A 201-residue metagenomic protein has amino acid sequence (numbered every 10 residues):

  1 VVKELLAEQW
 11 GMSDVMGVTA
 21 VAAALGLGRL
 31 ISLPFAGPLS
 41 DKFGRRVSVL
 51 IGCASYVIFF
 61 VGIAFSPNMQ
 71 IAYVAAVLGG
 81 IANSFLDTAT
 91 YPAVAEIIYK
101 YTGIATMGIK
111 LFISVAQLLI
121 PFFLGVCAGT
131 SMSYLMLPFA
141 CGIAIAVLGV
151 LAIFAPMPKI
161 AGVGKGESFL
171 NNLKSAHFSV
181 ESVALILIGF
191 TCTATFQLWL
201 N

Functional and structural regions predicted by a protein language model:
L25-P34, L118: Residue-level signature of mid-helix packing/kink "hotspots" within the transmembrane helices of 12-pass Major
G26-L27, S114-V115, G189: Short hydrophobic/small-residue motifs within alpha-helical transmembrane segments of multi-pass transporter-like
I31-P67: Conserved MFS/SLC helix-loop-helix module at the cytosolic interface between two early adjacent transmembrane helices
Q70-A76, L185: Short hydrophobic/alpha-helical segments at membrane-entry points of transmembrane helices in Major Facilitator
A75-L111: Cytoplasmic helix-loop-helix junction between adjacent transmembrane helices in 12-TM secondary transporters
G108-P156: Helix-loop-helix hairpin linking two adjacent transmembrane segments in secondary transporters
M157-L185: Juxtamembrane intracellular "pre-TM" segments in multi-pass secondary transporters
V180-N201: Extracytoplasmic gate region of multi-pass secondary transporters
